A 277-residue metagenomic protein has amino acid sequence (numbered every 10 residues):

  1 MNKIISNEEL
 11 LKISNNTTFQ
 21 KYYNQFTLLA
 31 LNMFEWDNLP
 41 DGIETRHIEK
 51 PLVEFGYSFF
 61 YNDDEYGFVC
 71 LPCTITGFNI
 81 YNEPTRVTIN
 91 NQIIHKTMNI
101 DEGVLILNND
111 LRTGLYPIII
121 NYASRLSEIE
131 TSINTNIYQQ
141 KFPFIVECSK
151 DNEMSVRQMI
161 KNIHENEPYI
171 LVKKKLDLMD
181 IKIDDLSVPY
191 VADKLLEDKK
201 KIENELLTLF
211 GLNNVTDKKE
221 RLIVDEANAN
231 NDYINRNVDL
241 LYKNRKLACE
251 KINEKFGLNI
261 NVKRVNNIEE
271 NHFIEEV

Functional and structural regions predicted by a protein language model:
N2-K174: Structured, contiguous alpha/beta core segments that scaffold functional sites
N162, N166, I181-V277: Alpha-helical oligomerization segments
